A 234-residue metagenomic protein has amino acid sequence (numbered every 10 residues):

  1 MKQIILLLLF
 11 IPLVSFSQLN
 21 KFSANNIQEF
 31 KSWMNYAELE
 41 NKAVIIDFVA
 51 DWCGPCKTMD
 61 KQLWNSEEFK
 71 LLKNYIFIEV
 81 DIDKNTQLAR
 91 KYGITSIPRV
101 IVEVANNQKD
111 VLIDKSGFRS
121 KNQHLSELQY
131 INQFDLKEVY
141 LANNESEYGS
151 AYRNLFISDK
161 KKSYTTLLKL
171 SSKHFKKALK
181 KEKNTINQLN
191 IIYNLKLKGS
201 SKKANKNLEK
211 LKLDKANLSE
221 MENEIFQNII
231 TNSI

Functional and structural regions predicted by a protein language model:
Q3-V14: Sec-dependent N-terminal signal peptides
S17-N35: N-terminal "domain-start" segment that seeds a small globular fold
K21-I27, F48-V49, E68-Q87, I94: Thiol-based oxidoreductase modules, predominantly thioredoxin-like and allied folds used for disulfide exchange
L39-D51: Short active-site neighborhood of thiol/selenol oxidoreductases, capturing the structured segment around
P55-L71: Typically the conserved alpha-helix immediately C-terminal to a functionally engaged Cys/Sec in thioredoxin-like
T95-V139: Non-catalytic, surface beta->alpha helical segment in thiol-disulfide oxidoreductase systems
K137-D159, K183-L197, N223-T231: Amphipathic alpha-helical repeat scaffolds of TPR domains
S163-A178, K202-K215: Alpha-helical repeat scaffolds
